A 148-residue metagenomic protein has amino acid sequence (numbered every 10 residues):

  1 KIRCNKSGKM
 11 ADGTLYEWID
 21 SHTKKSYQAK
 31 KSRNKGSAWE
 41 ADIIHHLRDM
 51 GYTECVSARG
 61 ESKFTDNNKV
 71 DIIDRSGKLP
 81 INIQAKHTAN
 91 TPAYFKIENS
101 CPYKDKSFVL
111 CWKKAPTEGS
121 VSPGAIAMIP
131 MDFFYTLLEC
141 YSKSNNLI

Functional and structural regions predicted by a protein language model:
C4-S7: Short Cys/His-rich metal-coordination motifs, predominantly Zn2+-binding knuckles/fingers
A11, I97, I129-M131: Helix N-cap / beta->alpha transition motif
Y16-W18: Conserved active-site and SAM-binding loop architecture of S-adenosyl-L-methionine-dependent nucleic-acid
K25-Y103: Catalytic centers of nucleases
D105-S107: Short glycine-/polar-rich loops that comprise or flank the Walker A/P-loop and associated switch/sensor motifs
V109-C111: Structural beta-sheet core signal
K113-I148: Domain-level recognition of nuclease-like catalytic cores that cleave nucleotide substrates
